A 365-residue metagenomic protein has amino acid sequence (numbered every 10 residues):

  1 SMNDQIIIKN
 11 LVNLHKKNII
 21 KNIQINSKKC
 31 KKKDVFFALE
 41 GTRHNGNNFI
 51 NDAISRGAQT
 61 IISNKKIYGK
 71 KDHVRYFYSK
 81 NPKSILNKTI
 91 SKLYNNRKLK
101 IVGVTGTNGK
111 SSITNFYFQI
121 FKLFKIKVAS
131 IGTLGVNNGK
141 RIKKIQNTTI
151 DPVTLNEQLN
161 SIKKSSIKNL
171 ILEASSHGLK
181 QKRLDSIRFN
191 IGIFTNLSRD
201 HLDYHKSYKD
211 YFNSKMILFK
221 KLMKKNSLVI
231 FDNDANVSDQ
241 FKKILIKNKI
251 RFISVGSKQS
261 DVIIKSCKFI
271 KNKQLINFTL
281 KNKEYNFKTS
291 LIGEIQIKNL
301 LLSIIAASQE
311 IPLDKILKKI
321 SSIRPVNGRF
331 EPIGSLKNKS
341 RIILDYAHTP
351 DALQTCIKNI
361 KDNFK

Functional and structural regions predicted by a protein language model:
S1-K88, K92, I263, K288 (+2 more regions): N-terminal leader/targeting and accessory segments in enzymes
L14-I23, S84-N87, I150-V153, L172-H177 (+3 more regions): Short gly/ser/thr-rich secondary-structure transition/capping motifs
G41-H44, S321, P325-V326, Y346 (+1 more regions): Active-site beta-alpha connecting loops in nucleotide-dependent enzymes
S63-D72, G139, K163-K168, A174 (+3 more regions): Acidic, Mg2+-coordinating active-site environments of NTP-dependent enzymes
I90-R141, S340: Walker A (P-loop) phosphate-binding motif
G132-T154, Q158: P-loop NTPase switch/communication element
